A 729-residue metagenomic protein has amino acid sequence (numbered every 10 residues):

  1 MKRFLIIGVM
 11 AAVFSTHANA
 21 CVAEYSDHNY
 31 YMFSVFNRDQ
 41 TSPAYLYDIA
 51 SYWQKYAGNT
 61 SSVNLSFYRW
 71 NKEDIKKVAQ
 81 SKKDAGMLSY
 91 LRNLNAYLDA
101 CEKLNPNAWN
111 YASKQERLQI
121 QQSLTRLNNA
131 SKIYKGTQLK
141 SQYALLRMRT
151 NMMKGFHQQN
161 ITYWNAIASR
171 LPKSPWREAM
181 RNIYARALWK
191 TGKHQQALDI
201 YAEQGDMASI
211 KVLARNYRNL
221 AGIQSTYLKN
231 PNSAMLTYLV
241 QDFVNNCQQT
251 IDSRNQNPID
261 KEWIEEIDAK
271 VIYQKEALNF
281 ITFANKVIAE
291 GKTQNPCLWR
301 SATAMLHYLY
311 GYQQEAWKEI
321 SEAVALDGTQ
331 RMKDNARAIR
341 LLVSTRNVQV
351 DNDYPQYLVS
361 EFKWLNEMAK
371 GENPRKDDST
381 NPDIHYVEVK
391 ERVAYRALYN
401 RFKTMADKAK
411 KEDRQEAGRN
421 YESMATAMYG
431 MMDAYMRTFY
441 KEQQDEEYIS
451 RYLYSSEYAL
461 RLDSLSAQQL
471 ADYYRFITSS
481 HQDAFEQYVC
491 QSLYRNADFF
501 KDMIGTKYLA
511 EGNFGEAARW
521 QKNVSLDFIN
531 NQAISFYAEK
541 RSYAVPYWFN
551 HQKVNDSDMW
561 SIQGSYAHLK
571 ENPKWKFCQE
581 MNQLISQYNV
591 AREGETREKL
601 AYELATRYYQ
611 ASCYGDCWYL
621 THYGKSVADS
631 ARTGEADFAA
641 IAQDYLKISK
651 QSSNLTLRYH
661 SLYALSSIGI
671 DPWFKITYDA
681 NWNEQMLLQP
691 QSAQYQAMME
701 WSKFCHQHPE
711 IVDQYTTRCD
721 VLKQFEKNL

Functional and structural regions predicted by a protein language model:
F4-V13: Sec-dependent N-terminal signal peptides
N19-R149, K154-L729: Extracytoplasmic/secretory-pathway proteins
